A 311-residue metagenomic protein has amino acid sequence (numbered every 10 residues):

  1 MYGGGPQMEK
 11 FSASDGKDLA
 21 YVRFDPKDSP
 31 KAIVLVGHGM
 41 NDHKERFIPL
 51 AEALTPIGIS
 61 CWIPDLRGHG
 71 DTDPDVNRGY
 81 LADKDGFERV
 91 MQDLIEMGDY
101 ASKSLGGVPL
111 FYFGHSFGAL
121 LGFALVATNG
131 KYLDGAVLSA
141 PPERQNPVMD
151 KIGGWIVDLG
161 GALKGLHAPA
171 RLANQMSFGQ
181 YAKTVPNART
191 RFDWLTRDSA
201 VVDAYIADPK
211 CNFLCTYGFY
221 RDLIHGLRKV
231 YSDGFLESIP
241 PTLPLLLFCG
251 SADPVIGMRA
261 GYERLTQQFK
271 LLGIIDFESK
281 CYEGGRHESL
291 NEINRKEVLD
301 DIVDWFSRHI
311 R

Functional and structural regions predicted by a protein language model:
Y2-P26: N-terminal cap/lid segment of alpha/beta-hydrolase-fold proteins
H38-D42, S116, S251-A252: Active-site glycine-rich loops that stabilize anionic/oxyanionic intermediates across multiple enzyme folds
A51-N77: Conserved alpha/beta-hydrolase
A82-S102: Alpha/beta-hydrolase active-site loop
L105-S116: Alpha/beta-hydrolase fold nucleophile elbow
G122-K210: Alpha/beta-hydrolase-fold enzymes
L247-C249: Short beta-strand/loop motif that positions the catalytic acidic residue of the alpha/beta-hydrolase fold
L272, D276-R311: Catalytic active-site module of serine/aspartate enzymes centered on a nucleophile-bearing elbow/loop
